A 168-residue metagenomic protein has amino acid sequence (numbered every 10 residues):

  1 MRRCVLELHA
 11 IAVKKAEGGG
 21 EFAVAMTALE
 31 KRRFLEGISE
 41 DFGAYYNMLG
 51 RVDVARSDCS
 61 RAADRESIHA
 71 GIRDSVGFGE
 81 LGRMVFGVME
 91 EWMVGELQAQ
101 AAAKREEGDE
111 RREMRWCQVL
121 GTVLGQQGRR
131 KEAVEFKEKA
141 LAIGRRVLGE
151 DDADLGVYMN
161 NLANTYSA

Functional and structural regions predicted by a protein language model:
M1-Q126, S167: The feature represents the membrane-entry module of six-transmembrane cation channels
A10-V13, K139, R146: Residue-level signal for well-ordered alpha-helical scaffold segments within enzymatic catalytic domains
A103, I143-V147: Residue position in alpha-helical solenoids
E107-M114, K131, L148-G156: Helix N-cap/loop-to-helix boundary motif
A133, K137-L141, Y158, T165: Tetratricopeptide repeat
